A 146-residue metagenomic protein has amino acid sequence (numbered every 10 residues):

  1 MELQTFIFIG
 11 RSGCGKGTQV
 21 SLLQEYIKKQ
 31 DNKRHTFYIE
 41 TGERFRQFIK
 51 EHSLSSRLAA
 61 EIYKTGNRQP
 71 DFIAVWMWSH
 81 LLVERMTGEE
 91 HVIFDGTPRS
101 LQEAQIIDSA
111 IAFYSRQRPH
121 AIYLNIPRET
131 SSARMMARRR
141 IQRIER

Functional and structural regions predicted by a protein language model:
M1-R146: Glycine-rich phosphate-binding loop of ATP-dependent small-molecule kinases
